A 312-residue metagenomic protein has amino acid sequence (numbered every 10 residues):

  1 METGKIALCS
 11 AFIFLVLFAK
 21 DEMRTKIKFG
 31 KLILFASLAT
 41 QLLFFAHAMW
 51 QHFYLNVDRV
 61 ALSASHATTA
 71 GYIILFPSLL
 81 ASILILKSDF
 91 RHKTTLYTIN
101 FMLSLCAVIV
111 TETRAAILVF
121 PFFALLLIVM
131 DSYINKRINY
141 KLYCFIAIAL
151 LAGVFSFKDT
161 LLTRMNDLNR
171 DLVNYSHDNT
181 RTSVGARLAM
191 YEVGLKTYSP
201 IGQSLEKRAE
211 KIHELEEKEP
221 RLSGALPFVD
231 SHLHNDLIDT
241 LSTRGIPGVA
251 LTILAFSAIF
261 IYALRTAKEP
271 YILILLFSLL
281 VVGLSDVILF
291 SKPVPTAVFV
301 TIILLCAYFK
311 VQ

Functional and structural regions predicted by a protein language model:
M1-L43, Q312: Membrane-anchoring hydrophobic segments
C9-I13, I117-M130, T296-L305: Hydrophobic transmembrane alpha-helices of multi-pass, membrane-embedded glycosylation machinery
T25-N56, A67-Y133, S156: Alpha-helical transmembrane segments of multi-pass inner-membrane proteins
S88-T95, R265-E269, V287, V300-Q312: A juxtamembrane structural motif centered on a specific transmembrane helix
D131-H177, E192-T197: A membrane-periplasm/extracellular boundary helix in multi-pass inner-membrane enzymes that assemble envelope glycans
I138-K141, T243-F277: Hydrophobic transmembrane alpha-helices and their immediate junctions
R181-G185, A189-E192, S199-R244: Long extracytoplasmic/lumenal interhelical loops at the membrane interface of multi-pass membrane proteins
I274-V282, L289-Q312: Transmembrane alpha-helices of multi-pass inner-membrane enzymes
